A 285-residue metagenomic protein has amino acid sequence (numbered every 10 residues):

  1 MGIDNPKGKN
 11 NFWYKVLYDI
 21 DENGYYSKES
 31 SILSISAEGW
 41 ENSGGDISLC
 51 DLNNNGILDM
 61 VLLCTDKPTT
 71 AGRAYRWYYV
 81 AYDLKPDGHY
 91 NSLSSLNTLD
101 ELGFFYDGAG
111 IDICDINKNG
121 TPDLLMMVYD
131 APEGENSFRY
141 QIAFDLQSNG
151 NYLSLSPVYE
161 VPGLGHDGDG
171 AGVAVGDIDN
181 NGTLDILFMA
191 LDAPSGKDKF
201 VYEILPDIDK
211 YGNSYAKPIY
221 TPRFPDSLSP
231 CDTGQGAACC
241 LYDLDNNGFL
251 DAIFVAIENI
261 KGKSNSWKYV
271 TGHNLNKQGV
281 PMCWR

Functional and structural regions predicted by a protein language model:
M1-G2, N54-C64, K118-M127, N180-A190 (+1 more regions): Acidic/hydrophobic-patterned starts of short beta strands in beta-sheet-rich repeat architectures
I3-K9, T65-A71, Y129-E135, L191-G196 (+1 more regions): Short glycine/acidic-enriched loop and turn motifs that connect beta-strands
N11-K15, G45, R73-Y79, A109 (+5 more regions): Repetitive beta-architecture junctions, highlighting loop-to-beta-strand starts across blade-like repeats
K15-N42, Y82-Y106, A143-G168, E203-G234 (+1 more regions): Blade-edge motifs of beta-propeller repeat domains
L17-Y18, G44-L52, G108-I116, G170-I178 (+1 more regions): Beta-propeller blade termini
I32, I57, I178, I186 (+4 more regions): Short hydrophobic transmembrane-like helices used for membrane targeting/insertion
I47, M60, V80-A81, I111 (+8 more regions): Hydrophobic strand positions within the blades of repeat-based beta-sheet folds
